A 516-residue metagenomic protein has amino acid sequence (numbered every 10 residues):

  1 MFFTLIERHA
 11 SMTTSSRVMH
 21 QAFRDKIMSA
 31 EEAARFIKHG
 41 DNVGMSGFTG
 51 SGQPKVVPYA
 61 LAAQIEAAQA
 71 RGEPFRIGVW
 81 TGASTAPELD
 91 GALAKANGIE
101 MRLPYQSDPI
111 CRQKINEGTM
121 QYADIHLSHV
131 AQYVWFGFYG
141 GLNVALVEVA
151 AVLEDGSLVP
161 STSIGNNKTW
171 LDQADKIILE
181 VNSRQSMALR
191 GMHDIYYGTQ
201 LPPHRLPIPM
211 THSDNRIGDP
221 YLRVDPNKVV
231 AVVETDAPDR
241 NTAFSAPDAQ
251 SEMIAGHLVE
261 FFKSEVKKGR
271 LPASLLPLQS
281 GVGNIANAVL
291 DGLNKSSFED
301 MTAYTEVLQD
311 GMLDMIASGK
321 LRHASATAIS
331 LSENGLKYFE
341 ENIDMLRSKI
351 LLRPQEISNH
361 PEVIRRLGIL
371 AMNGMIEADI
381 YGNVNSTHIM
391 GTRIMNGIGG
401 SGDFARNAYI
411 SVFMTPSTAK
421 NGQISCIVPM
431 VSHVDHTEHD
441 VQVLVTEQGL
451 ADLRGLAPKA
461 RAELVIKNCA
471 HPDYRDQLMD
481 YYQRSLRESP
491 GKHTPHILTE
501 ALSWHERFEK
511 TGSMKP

Functional and structural regions predicted by a protein language model:
L5-I6, T13-P516: Conserved alpha/beta enzyme-core scaffold
